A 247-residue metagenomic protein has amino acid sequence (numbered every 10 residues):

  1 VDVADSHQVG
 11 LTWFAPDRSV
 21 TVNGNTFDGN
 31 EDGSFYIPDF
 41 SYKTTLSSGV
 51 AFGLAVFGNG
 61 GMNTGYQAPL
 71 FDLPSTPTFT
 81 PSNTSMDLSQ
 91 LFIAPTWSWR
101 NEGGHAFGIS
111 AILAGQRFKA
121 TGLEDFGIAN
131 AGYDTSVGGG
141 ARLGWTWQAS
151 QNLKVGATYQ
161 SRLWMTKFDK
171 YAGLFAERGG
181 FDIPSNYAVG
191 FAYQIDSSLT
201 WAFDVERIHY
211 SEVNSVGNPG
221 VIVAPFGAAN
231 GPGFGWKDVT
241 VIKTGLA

Functional and structural regions predicted by a protein language model:
D2-D17: Transmembrane beta-strand segments of Gram-negative outer membrane beta-barrel proteins
V20-F27, F35-A247: Outer-membrane beta-barrel porins/channels
